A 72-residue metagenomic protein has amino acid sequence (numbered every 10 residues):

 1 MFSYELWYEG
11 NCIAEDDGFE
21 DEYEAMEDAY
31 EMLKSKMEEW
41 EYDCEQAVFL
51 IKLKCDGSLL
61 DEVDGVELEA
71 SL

Functional and structural regions predicted by a protein language model:
M1-E15: Short aromatic-glycine-(Arg/Gly/Cys) micro-motifs in beta-strand/loop hairpins
Y4-L6, A25, A29, L33 (+1 more regions): Hydrophobic beta-strand residues in large extracellular and virion-surface proteins
N11-I13, E24, S58: Generic "edge-of-domain/loop-turn" microfeature
D16-E20, G65: Solvent-exposed serine/threonine-rich low-complexity stretches and specific carbohydrate-binding patches
E20-Y42: A short, charged, amphipathic alpha-helix used as a generic interaction element across diverse proteins
K34-L72: Short, mixed-charge low-complexity intrinsically disordered segments
